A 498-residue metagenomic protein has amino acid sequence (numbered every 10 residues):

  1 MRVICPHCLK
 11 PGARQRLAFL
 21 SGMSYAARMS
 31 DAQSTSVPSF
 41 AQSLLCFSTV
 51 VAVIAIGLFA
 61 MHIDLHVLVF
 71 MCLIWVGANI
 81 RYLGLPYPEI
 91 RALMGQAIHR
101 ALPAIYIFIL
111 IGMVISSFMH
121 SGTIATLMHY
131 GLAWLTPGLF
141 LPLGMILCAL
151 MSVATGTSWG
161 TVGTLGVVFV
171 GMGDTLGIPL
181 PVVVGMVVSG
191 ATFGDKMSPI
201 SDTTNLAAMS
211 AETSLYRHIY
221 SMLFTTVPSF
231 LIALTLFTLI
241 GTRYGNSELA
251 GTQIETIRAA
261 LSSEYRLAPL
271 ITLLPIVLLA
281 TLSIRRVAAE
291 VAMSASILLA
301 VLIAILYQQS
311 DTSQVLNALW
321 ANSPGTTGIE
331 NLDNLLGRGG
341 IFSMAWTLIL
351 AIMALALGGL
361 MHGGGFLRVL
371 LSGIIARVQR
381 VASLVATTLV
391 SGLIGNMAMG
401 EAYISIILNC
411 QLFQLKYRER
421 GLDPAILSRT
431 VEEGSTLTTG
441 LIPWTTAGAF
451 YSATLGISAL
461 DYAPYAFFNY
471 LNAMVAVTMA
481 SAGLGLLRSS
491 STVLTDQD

Functional and structural regions predicted by a protein language model:
P38, S210-F230, V378-D498: C-terminal transmembrane helix pair
F40-V53, H62-L83, I105-I111, P142 (+5 more regions): Hydrophobic mid-bilayer segments of alpha-helices in multi-pass membrane transport proteins, especially secondary
G57, I146-S158, S189-D195, L282-R286 (+3 more regions): Transmembrane alpha-helix interface/packing and boundary motifs in multi-pass membrane proteins, characterized by
H66, F70, E89-A125, G138 (+5 more regions): Core transmembrane alpha-helical segments of multi-pass membrane transporters/permeases
H99-A104, H129-L147, G173-V183, Y265-I271 (+5 more regions): Membrane-interfacial loop-to-helix junctions in multi-pass transporters
F108-I111, P137-V168, A354, L370 (+1 more regions): Hydrophobic alpha-helical transmembrane segments of multi-pass integral membrane proteins, predominantly secondary
L206-Y216, I240-L278, I303-A304, Q308-G328 (+2 more regions): Transmembrane alpha-helical segments and their short flanking loops that form helix-hairpins/helix-helix interfaces
